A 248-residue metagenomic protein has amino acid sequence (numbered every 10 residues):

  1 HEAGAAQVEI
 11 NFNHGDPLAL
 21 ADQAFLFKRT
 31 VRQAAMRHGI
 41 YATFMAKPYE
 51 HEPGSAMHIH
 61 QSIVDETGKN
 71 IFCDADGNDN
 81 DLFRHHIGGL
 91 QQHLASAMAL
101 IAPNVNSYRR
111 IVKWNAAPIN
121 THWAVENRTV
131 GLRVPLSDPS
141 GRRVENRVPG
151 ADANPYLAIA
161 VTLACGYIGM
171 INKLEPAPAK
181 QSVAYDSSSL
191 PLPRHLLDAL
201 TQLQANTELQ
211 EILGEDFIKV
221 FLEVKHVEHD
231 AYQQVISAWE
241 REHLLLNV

Functional and structural regions predicted by a protein language model:
H1-E2, I101-N106, L213-K219: Short coil/turn segments at secondary-structure boundaries
H1-F25: Active-site acidic/histidine clusters and adjacent loop/turn architecture that either coordinate catalytic ions
E2, E9, E145, E228 (+1 more regions): Acidic-residue sensor for enzyme active/binding pockets
G4-A6, H51-E52, K219-V220: Short secondary-structure capping/turn micro-motifs that flank functional sites
E9-N13, S55-M57, S182-V183, V224: Short secondary-structure transition/capping segments
D16, N80, H93, H195 (+1 more regions): Alpha-helix initiation/capping motif
L18-P176, K180, A184-S189: Active-site capping/gating regions of soluble enzymes
A184-V248: Acidic, glycine-enriched catalytic cores built around paired aspartates
